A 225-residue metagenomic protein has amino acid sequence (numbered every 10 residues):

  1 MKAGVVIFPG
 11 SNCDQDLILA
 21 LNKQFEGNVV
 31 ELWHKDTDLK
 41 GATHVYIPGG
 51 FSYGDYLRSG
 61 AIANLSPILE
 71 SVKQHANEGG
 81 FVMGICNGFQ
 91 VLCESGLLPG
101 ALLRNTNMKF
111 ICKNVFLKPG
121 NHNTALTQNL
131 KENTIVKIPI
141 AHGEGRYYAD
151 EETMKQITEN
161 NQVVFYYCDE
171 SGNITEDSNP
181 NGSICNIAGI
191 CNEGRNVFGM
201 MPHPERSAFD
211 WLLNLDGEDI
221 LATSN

Functional and structural regions predicted by a protein language model:
M1-I85, L92-I111, K118, I184 (+1 more regions): N-terminal beta1-alpha1 cap of cysteine-dependent amidohydrolase-like domains
G49, C86-N87, H142, H203: Residue-level detector of functionally special positions within alpha-helical transmembrane segments of multi-pass
K73-N77, L102-N225: Amide-donor transfer/coupling interface in amidating biosynthetic enzymes
